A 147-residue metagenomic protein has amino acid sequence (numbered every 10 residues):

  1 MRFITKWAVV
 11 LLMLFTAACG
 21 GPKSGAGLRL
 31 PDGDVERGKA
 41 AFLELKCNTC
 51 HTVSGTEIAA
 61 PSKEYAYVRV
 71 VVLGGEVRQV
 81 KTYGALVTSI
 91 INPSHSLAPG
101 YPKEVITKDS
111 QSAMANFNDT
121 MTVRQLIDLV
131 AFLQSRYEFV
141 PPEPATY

Functional and structural regions predicted by a protein language model:
M1-A8: Bacterial N-terminal signal peptides that target proteins for export
M13, A41-E44, K108: Processing junctions and N-termini across compartments
F15-A18: C-terminal motif of bacterial Sec signal peptides marking the signal peptidase cleavage site
G20-L43, E57, R78-Q79, Y147: Electrostatic cytochrome c docking/interface patches
D34, L43-T49, S54, Q125: Short pre-active-site segment immediately N-terminal to redox-active cysteine/selenocysteine motifs in thiol-based
V35, K39, T52-H95, Y101-K103 (+1 more regions): Gly/Gly-Pro-rich "capping" loops immediately C-terminal to redox-active cysteine motifs in periplasmic/lumenal
C47, S94-A98, E138: Generic structural signal for secondary-structure transition and capping sites
T88, D109-Y147: C-terminal capping alpha-helices of c-type cytochrome domains
